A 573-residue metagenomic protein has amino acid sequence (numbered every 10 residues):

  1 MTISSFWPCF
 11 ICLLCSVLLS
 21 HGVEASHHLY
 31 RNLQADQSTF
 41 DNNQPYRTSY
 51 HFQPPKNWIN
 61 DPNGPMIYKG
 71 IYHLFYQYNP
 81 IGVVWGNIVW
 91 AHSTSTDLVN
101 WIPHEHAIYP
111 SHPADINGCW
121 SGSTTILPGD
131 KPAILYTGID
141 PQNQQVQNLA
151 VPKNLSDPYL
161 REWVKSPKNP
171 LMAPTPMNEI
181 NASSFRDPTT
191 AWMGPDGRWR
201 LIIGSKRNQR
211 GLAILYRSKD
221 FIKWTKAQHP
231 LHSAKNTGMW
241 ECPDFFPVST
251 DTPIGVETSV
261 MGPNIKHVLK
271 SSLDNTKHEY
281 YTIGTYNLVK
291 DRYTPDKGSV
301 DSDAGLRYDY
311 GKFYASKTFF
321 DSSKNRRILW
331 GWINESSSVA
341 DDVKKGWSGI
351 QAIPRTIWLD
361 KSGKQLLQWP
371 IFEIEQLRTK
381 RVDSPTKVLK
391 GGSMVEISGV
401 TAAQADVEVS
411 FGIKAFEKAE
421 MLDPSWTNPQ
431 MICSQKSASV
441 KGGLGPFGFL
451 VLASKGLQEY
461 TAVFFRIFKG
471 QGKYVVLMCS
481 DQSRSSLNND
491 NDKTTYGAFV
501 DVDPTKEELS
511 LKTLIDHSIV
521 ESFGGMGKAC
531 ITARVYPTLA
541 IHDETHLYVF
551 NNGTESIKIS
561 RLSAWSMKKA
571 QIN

Functional and structural regions predicted by a protein language model:
M1-L13: Classical eukaryotic N-terminal signal peptides for Sec-dependent ER targeting/secretion, especially the positively
I3, C15-E24, N32-S38, V260-P263 (+2 more regions): Beta-rich accessory regions
S26-N63, G82-W85, V99-I126, P158-W192 (+7 more regions): Surface loop/turn signatures of beta-propeller and other carbohydrate-active proteins
D61-I81, W85, P103-H106, W120-V151 (+5 more regions): Hydrophobic core segments of beta-strands in well-ordered, beta-rich domains
I88-W90, Q144-Q147, R210-A213, E279 (+2 more regions): Repetitive beta-architecture junctions, highlighting loop-to-beta-strand starts across blade-like repeats
A91-S93, S123-T125, N148, I353-T356: Conserved active-site neighborhood of enzyme catalytic/cofactor-binding cores
S95, P152-K153, L215-F221, I357: Conserved Ser/Thr-centered positions that define the repeating blades of beta-propeller domains
N143-A173, S337, D341, I357 (+1 more regions): An acidic-aromatic loop/edge-strand motif
